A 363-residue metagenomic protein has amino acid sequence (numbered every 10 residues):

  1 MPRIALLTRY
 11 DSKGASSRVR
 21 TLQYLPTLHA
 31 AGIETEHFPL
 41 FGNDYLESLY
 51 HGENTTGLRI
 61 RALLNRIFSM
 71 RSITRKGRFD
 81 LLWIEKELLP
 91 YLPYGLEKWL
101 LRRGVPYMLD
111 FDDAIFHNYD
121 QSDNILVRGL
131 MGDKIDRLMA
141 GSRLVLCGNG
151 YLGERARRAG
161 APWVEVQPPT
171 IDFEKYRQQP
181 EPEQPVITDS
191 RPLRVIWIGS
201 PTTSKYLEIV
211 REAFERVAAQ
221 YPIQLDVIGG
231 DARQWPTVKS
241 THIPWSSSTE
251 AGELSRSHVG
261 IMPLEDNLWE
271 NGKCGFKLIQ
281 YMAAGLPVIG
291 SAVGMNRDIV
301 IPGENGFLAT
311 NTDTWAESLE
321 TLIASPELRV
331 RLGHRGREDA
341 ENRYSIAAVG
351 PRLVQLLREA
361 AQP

Functional and structural regions predicted by a protein language model:
L6-F79, D231: N-terminal strand-loop element at the rim of the active site of nucleotide-sugar-dependent glycosyltransferases
S12-T27, H37, D172-Q178, P182-R256: Conserved catalytic-core segment of nucleotide-activated headgroup transferases in glycan assembly
P39, M108, I115, D136 (+1 more regions): Donor nucleotide-sugar binding/catalytic pocket of nucleotide-sugar-dependent glycosyltransferases
I67-R78, Y91-D110, I115-F116, I125-V145: Membrane-proximal helix-turn-helix segments that form the acceptor-binding/catalytic region of lipid-linked
E85-P90: Short His-centered aromatic/hydrophobic patch
K205, S248-A283, G290-D298: Nucleotide-sugar-dependent
I301-D313, T321-E327: Conserved acidic donor-binding segment of nucleotide-sugar-dependent glycosyltransferases
T321, L328-R343, V349-Q355: A short, well-ordered alpha-helix in the C-terminal region of glycosyltransferases
